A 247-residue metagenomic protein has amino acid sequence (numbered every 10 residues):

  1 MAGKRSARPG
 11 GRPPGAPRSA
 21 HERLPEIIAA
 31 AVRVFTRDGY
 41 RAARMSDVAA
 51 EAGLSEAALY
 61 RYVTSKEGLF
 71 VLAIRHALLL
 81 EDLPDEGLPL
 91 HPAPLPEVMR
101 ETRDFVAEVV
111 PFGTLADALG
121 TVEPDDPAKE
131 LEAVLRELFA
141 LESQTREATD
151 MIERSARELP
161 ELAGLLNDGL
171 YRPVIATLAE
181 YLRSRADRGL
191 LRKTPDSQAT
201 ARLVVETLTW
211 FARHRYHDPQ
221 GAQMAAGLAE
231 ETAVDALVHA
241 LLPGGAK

Functional and structural regions predicted by a protein language model:
M1-D38, A42-E51, G68: Basic, helix-initiating cap at the start of DNA-binding domains
M1-H21, P84-T121: N-terminal intrinsically disordered/low-complexity leader segments
A29, P96-D104, D125-M151, Q198 (+2 more regions): Amphipathic alpha-helical segments that line or abut small-molecule/effector binding pockets and mediate allosteric
V34-D82, P89-H91: Helix-turn-helix
P124-E153, E161-R188: Amphipathic alpha-helical packing segments from all-alpha helical-bundle domains
A148-D150, A156, R172-A176, P195-R215 (+1 more regions): Hydrophobic alpha-helical segments that form the core of small-molecule binding pockets and/or dimer interfaces
L241-K247: C-terminal effector-binding regulatory domain of bacterial HTH transcription factors
